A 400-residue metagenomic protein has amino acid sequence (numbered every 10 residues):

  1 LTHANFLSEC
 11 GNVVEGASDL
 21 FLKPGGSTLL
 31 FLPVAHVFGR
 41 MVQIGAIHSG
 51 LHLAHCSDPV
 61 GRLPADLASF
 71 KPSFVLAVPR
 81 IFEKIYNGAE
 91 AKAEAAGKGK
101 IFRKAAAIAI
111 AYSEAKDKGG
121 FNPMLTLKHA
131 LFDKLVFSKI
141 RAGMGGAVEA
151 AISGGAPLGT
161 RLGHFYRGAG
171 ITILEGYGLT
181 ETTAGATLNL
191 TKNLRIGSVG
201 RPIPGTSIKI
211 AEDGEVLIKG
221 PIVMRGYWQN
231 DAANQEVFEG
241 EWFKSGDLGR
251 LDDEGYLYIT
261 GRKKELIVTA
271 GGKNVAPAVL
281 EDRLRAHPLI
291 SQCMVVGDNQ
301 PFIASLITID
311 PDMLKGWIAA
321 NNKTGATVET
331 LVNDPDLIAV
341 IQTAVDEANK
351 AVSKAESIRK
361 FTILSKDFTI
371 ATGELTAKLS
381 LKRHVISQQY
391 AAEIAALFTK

Functional and structural regions predicted by a protein language model:
L7-S27, V34-F137, A147: Conserved AMP-binding/adenylation subdomain of ANL enzymes
A54-C56, A96, L125-K128, A142 (+4 more regions): Conserved ATP-binding loop and adjacent catalytic segment of the adenylate-forming AMP-binding
V75, I208, G255, L284 (+2 more regions): Residue-level signal for inorganic ion chemistry
P202-T269, A286: Conserved ATP-binding/catalytic segment of the ANL
V223, F238, Y256-R285, L314-P335 (+3 more regions): Adenylate-forming
L248, D253, H287-M313: C-terminal boundary motif of the adenylate-forming
Q292-V295, P301, Q342-K400: Conserved C-terminal "lid"/linker of ANL adenylate-forming enzymes
